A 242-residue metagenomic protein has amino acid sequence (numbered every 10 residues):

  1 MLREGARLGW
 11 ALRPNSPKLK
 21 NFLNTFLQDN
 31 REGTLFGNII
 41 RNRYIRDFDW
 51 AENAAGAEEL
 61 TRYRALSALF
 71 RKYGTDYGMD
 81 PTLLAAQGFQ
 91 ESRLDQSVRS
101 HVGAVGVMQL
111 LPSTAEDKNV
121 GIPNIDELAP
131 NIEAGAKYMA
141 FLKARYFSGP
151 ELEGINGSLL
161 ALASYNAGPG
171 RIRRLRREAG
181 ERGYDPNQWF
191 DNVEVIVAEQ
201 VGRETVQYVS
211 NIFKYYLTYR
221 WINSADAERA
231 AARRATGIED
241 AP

Functional and structural regions predicted by a protein language model:
L2-L12, K18-F22, N156-A225: Catalytic and substrate-binding regions of cell-wall glycan-acting enzymes that process beta-1,4-linked
L8-R13, N53-L60, R71-Y73, D95-V98 (+4 more regions): Second-shell loop/turn segments in exported
N24, Q28-E32, I45, D49 (+7 more regions): Sec-exported extracytoplasmic/periplasmic mature domains
N24-R62, E228-G237: Ligand-binding clefts/hinges and TM-proximal coupling segments of bilobed small-molecule sensing domains
I45-L94, A129-I132, Y146-P150: Export/targeting segments at the very N-terminus of extracytoplasmic proteins
D80-A86, V105, I155-A163: Alpha-helical scaffolds flanking conserved acidic
S97-P123, P130-F141, P186-Q188, I212: Substrate-binding/active-site groove segments that recognize and process beta-1,4-linked N-acetyl-hexosamine
E239-P242: Short, solvent-exposed mixed-charge patches
